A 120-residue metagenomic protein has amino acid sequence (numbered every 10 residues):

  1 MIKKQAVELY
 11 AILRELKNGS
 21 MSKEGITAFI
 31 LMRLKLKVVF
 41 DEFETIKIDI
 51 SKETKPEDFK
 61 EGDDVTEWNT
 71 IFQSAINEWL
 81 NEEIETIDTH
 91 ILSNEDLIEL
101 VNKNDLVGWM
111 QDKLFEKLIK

Functional and structural regions predicted by a protein language model:
M1-K120: A composition-driven surface/loop motif
